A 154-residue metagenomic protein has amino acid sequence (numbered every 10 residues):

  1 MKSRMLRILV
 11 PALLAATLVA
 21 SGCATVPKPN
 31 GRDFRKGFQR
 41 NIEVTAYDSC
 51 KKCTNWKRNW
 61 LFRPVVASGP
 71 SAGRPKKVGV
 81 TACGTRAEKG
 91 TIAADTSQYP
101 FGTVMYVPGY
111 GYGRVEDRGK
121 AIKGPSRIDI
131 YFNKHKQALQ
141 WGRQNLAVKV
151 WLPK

Functional and structural regions predicted by a protein language model:
K2-V10: Bacterial N-terminal signal peptides that target proteins for export
V10-A20: Bacterial N-terminal signal peptides
C23-K154: Solvent-exposed, well-ordered loop and adjacent helix/strand elements within mature globular domains that form
